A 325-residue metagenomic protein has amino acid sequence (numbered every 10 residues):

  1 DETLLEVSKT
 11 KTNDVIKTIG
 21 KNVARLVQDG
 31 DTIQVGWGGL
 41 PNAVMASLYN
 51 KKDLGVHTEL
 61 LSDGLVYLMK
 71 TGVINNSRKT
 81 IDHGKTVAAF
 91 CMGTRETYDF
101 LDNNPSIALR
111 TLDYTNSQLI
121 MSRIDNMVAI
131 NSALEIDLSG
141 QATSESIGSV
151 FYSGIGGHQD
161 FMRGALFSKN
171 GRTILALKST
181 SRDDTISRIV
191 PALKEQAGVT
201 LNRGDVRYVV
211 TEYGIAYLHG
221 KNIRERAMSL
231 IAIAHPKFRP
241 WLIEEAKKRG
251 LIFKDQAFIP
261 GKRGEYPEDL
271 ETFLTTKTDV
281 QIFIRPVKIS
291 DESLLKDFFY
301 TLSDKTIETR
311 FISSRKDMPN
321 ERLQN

Functional and structural regions predicted by a protein language model:
D1-A257: Conserved phosphate- and dinucleotide-binding cores of soluble alpha/beta proteins, encompassing both enzyme active
K9-T10, K254-T272: Long, charged amphipathic helices and adjacent flexible linkers at domain junctions
I16-K21, E292, N320, Q324: Short, well-ordered alpha-helical scaffold segments within catalytic/effector domains
S146-S149, F298-L302, R310-S313: Short Gly/aromatic-enriched secondary-structure transition segments
G264, V287, S293, S303 (+1 more regions): ATP-dependent carboxylate activation and anion-phosphoryl transfer catalytic cores that bind Mg-ATP to form
K277-T278: Secondary-structure boundary/capping micro-motif
Q281-D297: A short beta-loop-alpha structural element at the N-terminal edge of CoA-dependent acyl/N-acetyltransferase catalytic
S303-N325: Conserved GNAT-fold acetyl-CoA-binding loop/helix
